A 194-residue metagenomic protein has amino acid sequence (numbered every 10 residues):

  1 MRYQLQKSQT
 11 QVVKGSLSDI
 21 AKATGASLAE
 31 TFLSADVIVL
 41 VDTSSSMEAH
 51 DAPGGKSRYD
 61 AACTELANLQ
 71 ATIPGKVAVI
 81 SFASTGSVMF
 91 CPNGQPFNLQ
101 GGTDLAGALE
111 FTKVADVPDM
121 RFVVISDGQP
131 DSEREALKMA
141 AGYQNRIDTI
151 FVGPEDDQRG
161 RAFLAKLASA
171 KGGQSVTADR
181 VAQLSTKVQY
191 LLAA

Functional and structural regions predicted by a protein language model:
M1-I38, T43-A52: Acidic, polar low-complexity linker/tail segments
S16-L17, L33-V37, S45-V77, F97: …and closely analogous acidic/polar surface helices at protein-protein or active-site interfaces in A-domain-like
A35, G75, M120, N145-I147 (+1 more regions): Short glycine-/polar-rich loops that comprise or flank the Walker A/P-loop and associated switch/sensor motifs
V39, V79-S81, V124, T149-F151: Structural beta-sheet core signal
T43, D127-G128: Active-site metal-binding loops of divalent metal-dependent hydrolases
M47-H50, A71-T72, K76-V117, S169: Short, charged loop segments at secondary-structure junctions
P96-Q100, G128-K171, V176-D179, Q183-Q189: VWA/integrin I-like adhesion module and closely mimicked acidic/polar interface patches used
D119-S126: Acidic beta-strand-to-loop metal/phosphate-binding motif
